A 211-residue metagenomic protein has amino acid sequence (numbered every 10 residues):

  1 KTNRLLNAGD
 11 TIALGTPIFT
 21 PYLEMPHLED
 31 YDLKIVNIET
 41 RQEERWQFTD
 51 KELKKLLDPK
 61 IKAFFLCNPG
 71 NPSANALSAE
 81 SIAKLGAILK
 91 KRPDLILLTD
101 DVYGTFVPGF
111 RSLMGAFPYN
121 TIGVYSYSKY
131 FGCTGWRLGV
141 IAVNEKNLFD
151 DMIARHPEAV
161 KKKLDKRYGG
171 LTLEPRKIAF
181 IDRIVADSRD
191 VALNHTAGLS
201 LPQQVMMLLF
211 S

Functional and structural regions predicted by a protein language model:
K1-S211: PLP-dependent class I/II
